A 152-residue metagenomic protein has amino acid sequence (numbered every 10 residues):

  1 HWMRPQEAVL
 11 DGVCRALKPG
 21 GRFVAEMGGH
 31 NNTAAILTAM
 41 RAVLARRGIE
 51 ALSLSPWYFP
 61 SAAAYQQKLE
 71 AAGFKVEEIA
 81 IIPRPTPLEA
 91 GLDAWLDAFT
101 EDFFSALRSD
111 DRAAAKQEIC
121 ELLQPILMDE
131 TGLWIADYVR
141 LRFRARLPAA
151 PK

Functional and structural regions predicted by a protein language model:
H1-E7, M27: A short SAM/SAH-binding and catalytic strip from SAM-dependent methyltransferases
W2, P56-Y58, A94-A98, W134 (+1 more regions): Tryptophan-centric aromatic hotspots in well-structured domains and transmembrane helices
E7-R22: A short glycine-rich, Lys/Arg-flanked "PGG" loop and its adjoining helix->strand segment in the class I
R22-R47: Conserved class I S-adenosyl-L-methionine
W57-A72: Short alpha-helix
A72, V76-T131: C-terminal helical/coil "lid" or tail adjacent to the Rossmann-like core of SAM-dependent
A72-F74, D97-A98, R140-K152: Core SAM-dependent methyltransferase catalytic element
